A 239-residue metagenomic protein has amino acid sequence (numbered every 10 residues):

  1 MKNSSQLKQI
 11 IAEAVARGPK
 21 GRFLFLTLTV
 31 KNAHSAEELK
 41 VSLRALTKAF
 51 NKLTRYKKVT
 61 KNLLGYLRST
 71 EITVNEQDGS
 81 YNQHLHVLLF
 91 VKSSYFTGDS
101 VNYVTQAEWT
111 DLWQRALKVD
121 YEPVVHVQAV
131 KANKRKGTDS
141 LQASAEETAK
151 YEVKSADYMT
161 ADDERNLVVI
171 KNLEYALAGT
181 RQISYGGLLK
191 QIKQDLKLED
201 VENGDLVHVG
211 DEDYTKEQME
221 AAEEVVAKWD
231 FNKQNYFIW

Functional and structural regions predicted by a protein language model:
M1-Y81, V91-W239: Right-hand nucleic-acid polymerase module
V87: Cys/His-coordinated zinc-finger cores
